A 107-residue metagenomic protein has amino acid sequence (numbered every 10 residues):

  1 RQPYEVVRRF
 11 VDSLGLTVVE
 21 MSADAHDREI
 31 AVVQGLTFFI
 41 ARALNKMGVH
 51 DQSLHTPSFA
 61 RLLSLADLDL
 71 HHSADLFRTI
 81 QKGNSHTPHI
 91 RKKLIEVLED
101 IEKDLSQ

Functional and structural regions predicted by a protein language model:
R1-E5, R9-V19: Short beta-strand and adjoining strand-loop segment in the mid-core of the Rossmann-like NAD(P)-dependent dehydrogenase
E20-Q107: An accessory alpha-helical subdomain
